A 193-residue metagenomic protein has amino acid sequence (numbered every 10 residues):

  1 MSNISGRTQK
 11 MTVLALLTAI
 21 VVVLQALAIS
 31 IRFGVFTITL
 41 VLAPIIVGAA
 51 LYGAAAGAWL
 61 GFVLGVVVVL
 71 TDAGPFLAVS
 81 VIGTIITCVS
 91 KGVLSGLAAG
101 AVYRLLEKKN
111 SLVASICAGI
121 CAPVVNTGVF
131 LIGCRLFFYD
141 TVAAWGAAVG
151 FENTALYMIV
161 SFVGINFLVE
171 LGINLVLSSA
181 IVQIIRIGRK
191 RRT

Functional and structural regions predicted by a protein language model:
M1-T18, L105-L106, L136, E152-T193: Alpha-helical transmembrane segments and their cytosolic interface
M1-W59: Hydrophobic transmembrane alpha-helices
M11-A15, A43, A58-F62, I85-S90 (+3 more regions): Hydrophobic alpha-helical transmembrane segments
V23-I38, V63-V102: Interfacial aromatic-anchored transmembrane helix boundaries in multi-pass membrane proteins
A26, V69-A73, T127, L131-R135 (+2 more regions): Membrane-embedded alpha-helical segments of multi-pass transporters/permeases
A28, R32, F36, P75 (+5 more regions): Membrane-interfacial segments
V89, V93, L97, A101 (+2 more regions): Mid-bilayer segments of alpha-helical transmembrane spans in multi-pass integral membrane proteins that mediate
L105-G128, T193: Internal alpha-helical transmembrane segments of multi-pass membrane proteins
